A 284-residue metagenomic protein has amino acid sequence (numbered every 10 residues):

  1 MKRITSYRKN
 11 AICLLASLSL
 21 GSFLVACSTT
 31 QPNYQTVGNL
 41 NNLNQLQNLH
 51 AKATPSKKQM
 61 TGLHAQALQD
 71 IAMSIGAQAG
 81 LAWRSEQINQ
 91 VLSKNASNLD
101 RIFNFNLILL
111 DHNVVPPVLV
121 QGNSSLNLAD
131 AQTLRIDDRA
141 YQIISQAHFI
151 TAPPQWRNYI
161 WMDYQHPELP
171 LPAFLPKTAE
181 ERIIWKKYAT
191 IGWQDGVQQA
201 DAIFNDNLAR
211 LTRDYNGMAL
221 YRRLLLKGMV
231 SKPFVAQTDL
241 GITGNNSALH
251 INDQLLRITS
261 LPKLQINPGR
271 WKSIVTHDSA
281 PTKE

Functional and structural regions predicted by a protein language model:
M1-K2, A77: Helix-centric, low-specificity signal for extended rod-like, repetitive segments
K2-A16: Bacterial N-terminal signal peptides that target proteins for export
V25-A26: C-terminal motif of bacterial Sec signal peptides marking the signal peptidase cleavage site
T30-W156: N-terminal Sec/ER secretory leader and immediately downstream segment of secreted/extracellular precursors
V114-E284: Mature extracytoplasmic/lumenal regions of exported proteins
